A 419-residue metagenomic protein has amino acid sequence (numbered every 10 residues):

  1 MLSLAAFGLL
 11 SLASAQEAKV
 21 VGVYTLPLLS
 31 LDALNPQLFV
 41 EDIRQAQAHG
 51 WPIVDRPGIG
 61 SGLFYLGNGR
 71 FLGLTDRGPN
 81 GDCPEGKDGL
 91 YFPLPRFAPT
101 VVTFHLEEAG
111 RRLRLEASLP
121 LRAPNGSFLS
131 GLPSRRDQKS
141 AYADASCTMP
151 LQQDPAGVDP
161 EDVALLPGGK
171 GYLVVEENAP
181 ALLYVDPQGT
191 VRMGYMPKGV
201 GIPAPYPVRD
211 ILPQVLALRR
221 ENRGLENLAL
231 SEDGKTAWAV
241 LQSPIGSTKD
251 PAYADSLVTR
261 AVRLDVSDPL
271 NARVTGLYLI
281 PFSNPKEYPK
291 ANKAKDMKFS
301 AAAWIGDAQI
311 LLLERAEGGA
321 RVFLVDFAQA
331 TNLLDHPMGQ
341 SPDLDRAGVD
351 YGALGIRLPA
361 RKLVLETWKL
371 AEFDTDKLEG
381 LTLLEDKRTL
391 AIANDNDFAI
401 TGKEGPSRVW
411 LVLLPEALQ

Functional and structural regions predicted by a protein language model:
M1-S11: Bacterial N-terminal signal peptides
Q16-Q419: Sequence/structural signature of beta-propeller domains
